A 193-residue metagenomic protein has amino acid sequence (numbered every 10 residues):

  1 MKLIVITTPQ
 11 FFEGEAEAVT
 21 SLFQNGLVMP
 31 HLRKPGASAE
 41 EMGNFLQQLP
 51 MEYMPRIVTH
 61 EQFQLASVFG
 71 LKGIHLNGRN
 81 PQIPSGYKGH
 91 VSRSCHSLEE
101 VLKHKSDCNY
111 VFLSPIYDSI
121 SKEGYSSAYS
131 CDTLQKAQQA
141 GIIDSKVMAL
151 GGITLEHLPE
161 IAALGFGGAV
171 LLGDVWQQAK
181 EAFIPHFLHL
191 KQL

Functional and structural regions predicted by a protein language model:
M1-A16, S92-S94, V147-A149: Active-site mouth loops of central-metabolism enzymes
V5, L76-S85, F112-Y125, L155-L193: Glycine-rich phosphate-binding active-site loops on the catalytic face of alpha/beta enzymes
I6-Q10, P35, Q62, R79 (+4 more regions): Active-site beta-loop-alpha junctions enriched in small/polar residues
E13, A37-E40, Q177-Q178: Acidic-and-aromatic substrate-binding clefts and catalytic sites of carbohydrate-active enzymes
A16-E17, M42-G43, K180-I184: Conserved strand-to-helix beginnings and helix N-cap segments that scaffold or border functional pockets
A18, I57-K72, L76, H96-D107 (+3 more regions): Catalytic cores of alpha/beta
S21-F23, L27-Y87: N-terminal active-site wall of soluble small-molecule enzyme domains
N44-L46, S126-Q135: Charged helix-capping and loop-helix junction motifs
